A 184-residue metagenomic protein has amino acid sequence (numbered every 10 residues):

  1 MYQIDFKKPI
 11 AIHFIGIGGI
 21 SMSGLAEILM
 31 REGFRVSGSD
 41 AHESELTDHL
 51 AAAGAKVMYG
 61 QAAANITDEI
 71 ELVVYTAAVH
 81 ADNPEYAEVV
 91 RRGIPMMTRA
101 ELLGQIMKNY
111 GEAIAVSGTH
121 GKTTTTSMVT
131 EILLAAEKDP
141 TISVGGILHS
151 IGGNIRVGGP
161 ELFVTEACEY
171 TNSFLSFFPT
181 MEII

Functional and structural regions predicted by a protein language model:
M1-L102: N-terminal leader/targeting and accessory segments in enzymes
D5, I28, N65-I66, A77 (+1 more regions): Phosphate-binding loop of NTP-binding sites
